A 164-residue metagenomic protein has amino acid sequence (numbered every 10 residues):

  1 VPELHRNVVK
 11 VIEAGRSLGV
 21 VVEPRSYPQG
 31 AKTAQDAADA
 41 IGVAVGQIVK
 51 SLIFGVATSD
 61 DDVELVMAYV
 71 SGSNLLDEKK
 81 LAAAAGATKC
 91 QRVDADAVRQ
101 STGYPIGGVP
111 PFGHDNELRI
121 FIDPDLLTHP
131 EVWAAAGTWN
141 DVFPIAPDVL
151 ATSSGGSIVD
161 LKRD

Functional and structural regions predicted by a protein language model:
V1-D164: Extended, low-hydrophobicity, polar/charged segments
